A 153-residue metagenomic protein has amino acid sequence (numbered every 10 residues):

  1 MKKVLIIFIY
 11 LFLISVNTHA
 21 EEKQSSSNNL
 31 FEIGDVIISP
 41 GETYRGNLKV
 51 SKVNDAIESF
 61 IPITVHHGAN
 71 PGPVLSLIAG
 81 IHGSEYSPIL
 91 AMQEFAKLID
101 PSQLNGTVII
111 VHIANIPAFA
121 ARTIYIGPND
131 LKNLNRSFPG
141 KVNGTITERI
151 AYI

Functional and structural regions predicted by a protein language model:
V4-L13: Sec-dependent N-terminal signal peptides
S15-N17: N-terminal signal peptide c-region/cleavage motif recognized by signal peptidases
A20-I153: Structured catalytic-domain cores with a bias toward divalent-metal coordination
